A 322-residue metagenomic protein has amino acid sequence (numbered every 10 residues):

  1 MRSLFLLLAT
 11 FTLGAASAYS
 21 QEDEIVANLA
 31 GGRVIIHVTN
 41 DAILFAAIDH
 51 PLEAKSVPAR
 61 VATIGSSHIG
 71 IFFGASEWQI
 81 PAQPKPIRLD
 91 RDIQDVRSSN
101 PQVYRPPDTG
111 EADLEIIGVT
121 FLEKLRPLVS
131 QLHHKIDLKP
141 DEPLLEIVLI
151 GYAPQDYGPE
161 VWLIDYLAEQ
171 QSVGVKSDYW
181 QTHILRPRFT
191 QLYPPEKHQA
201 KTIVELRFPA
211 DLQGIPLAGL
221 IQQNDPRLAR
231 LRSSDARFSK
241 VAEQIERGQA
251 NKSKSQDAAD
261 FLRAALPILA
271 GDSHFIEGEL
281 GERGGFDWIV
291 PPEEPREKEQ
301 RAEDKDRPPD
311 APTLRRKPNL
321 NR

Functional and structural regions predicted by a protein language model:
M1-S3, S20: A generic membrane alpha-helix/interface feature
S3-A15: Bacterial N-terminal signal peptides
A18-R322: N-terminal nucleophile
